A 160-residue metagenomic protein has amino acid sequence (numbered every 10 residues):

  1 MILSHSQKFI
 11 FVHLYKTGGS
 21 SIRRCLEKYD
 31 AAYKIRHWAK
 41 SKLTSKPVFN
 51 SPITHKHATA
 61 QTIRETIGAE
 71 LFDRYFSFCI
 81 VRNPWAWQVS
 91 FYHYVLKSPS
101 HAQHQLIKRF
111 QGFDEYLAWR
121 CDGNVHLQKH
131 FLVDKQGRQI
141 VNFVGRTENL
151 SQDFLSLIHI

Functional and structural regions predicted by a protein language model:
M1-L157: Membrane-interface amphipathic segments in extracytoplasmic regions
